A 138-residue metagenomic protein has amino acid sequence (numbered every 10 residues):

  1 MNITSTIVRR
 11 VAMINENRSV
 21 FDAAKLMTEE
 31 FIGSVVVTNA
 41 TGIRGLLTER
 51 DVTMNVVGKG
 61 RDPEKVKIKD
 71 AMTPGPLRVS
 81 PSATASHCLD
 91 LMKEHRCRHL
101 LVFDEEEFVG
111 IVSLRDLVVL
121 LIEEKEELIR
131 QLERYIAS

Functional and structural regions predicted by a protein language model:
M1-R10, T48-R78, S82-K93, S113-S138: Tandem CBS (Bateman) regulatory domains
M13-F31, T38, R78-R96, F103: The conserved cystathionine-beta-synthase
I14, S34, P63-E64, H99 (+1 more regions): Secondary-structure transition/capping residues
N15, S19, N39, R44 (+2 more regions): Alpha-helix N-cap/loop-to-helix boundary motif
R18-E29, G58-D70, E106: Short, charge-rich amphipathic segments
M27-E30, V35-D51, M92, L100-R115: A glycine-centered beta-loop-beta connector
